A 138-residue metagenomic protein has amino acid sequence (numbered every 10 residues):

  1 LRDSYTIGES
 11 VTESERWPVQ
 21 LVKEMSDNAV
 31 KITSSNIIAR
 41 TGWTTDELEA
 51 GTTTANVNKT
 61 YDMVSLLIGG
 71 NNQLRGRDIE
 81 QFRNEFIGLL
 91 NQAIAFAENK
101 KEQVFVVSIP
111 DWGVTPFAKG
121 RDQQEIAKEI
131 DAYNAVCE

Functional and structural regions predicted by a protein language model:
L1-T41, G51-K59: Serine-esterase "nucleophile elbow" of acetyl-processing enzymes
S4-Y5, I38-W43, I68-Q73, R77: Cell-envelope and extracellular/periplasmic
K31, A50-E138: Alpha-helical cap/lid subdomain in secreted, periplasmic, or secretory-pathway luminal O-acyl-processing enzymes
T41-T44, P110-W112: Short, internal active-site loops enriched in acidic
